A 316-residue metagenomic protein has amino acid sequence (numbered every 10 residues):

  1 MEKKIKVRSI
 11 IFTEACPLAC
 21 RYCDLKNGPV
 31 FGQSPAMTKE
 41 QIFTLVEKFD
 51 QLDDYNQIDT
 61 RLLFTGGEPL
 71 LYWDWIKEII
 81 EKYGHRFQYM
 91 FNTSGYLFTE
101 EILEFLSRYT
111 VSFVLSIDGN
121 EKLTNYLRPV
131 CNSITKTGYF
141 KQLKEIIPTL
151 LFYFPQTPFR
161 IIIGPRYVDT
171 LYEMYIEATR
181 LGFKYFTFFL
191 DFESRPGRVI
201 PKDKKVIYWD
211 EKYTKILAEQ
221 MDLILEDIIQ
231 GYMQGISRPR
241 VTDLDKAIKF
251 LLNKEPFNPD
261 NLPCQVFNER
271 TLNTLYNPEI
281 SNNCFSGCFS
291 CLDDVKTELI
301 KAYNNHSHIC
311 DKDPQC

Functional and structural regions predicted by a protein language model:
E2-K3, D54-D59, Q234-S237: Short helix-terminating capping/connector loops at secondary-structure junctions
E2-Q41: Canonical Radical SAM [4Fe-4S] cluster-binding loop centered on the CxxxCxxC motif and its immediate flanking residues
C16, C20-C23, C264, N283-C284 (+1 more regions): Short cysteine clusters
G32, L127-K144, P148-F267, L272-N277: Radical SAM enzyme [4Fe-4S]-AdoMet core and its adjacent flexible, acidic and glycine-rich loops/tails across
F43-L63, Y72-E193: Radical SAM/AdoMet-radical enzyme domain recognition
E279-S281: Generic structural signal for well-ordered beta-strand positions
C284-C316: Membrane-interface junctions of multi-pass transporters
